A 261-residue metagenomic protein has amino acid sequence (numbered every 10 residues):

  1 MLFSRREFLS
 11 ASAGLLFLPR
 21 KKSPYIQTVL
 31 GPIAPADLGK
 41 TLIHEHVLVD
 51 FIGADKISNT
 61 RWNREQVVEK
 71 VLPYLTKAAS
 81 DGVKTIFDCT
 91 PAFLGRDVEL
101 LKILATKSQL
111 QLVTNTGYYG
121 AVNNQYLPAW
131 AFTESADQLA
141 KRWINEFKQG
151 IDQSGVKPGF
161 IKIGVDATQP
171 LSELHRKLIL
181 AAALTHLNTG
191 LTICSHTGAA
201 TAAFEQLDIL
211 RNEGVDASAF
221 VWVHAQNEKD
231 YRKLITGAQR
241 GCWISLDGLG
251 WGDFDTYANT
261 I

Functional and structural regions predicted by a protein language model:
M1-L16: N-terminal secretory signal peptides and thylakoid transit peptides that target proteins across membranes
P19-A36: C-terminal segment of N-terminal export signals and the immediately downstream linker at the start of the mature
G39-I43, L48, G53-Q111, D137-V156: Alpha-helical scaffold segments that flank or form the walls of functional sites
H46-L48, P91-A92, G117-A121, D166 (+3 more regions): Active-site beta-loop-alpha junctions enriched in small/polar residues
K56-Q66, I163-P170, I193-T197: Glycine-rich phosphate-binding "P-loop"
R96-S108, L171-H175, L207-A219: Short, electropositive alpha-helical surface patch
I103-T106, Q111-T192, T236, R240-W243 (+1 more regions): Active-site gating/metal-coordination segments in enzymes
N188-Y257: Active-site core of metal-dependent hydrolases
